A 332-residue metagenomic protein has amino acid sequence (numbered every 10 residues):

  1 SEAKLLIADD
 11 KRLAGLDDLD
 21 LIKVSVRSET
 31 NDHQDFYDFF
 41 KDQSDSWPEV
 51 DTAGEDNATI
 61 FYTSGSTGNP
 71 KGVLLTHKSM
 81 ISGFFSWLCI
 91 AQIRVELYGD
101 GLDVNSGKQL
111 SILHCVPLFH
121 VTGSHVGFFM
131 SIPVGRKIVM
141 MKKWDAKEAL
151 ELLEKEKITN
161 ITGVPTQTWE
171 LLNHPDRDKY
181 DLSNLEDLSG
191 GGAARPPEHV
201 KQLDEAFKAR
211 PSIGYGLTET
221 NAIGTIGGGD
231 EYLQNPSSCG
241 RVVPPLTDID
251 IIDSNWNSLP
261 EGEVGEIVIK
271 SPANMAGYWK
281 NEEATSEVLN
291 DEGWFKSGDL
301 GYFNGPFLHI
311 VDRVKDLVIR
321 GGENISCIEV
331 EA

Functional and structural regions predicted by a protein language model:
S1, D10-R12, R136-E156, P165-T166 (+1 more regions): ATP-dependent adenylate-forming carboxylate-activation enzymes
L6-D9, I161, N255, S271 (+3 more regions): AMP-binding/adenylate-forming catalytic core of the ANL superfamily
K11-G54, I81: ANL superfamily adenylate-forming
S44-Y62, N69, D103-S111: Conserved pre-ATP/AMP-binding loop-to-beta segment of ANL
A58-S86: Conserved AMP-binding A3 loop
I81-H114, F119-T159, H174: Conserved AMP-binding/adenylation subdomain of ANL enzymes
P133-R136, L150, K155-G163, L172-Q234 (+1 more regions): Gly/Ser/Thr-rich phosphate-binding loop
D250, E261-M275, G293-W294, L300-G301: AMP-binding/adenylate-forming core of the ANL superfamily
